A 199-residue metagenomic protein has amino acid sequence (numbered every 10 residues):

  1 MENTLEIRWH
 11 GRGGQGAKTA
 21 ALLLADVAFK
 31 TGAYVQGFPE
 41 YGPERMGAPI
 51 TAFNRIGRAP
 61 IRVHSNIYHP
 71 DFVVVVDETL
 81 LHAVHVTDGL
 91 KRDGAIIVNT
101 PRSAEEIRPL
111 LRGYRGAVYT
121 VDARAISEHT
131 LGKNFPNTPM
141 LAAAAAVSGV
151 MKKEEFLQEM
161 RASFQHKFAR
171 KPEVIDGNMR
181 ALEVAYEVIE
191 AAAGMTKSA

Functional and structural regions predicted by a protein language model:
M1-A199: Active-site cofactor/cluster-binding pocket
